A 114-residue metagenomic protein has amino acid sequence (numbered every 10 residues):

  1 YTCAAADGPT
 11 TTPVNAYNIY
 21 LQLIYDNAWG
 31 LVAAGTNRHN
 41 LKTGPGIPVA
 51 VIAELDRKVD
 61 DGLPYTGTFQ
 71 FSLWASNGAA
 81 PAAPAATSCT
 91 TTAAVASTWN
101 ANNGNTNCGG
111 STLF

Functional and structural regions predicted by a protein language model:
Y1-F114: Low-complexity, acidic interaction segments enriched in glycine
